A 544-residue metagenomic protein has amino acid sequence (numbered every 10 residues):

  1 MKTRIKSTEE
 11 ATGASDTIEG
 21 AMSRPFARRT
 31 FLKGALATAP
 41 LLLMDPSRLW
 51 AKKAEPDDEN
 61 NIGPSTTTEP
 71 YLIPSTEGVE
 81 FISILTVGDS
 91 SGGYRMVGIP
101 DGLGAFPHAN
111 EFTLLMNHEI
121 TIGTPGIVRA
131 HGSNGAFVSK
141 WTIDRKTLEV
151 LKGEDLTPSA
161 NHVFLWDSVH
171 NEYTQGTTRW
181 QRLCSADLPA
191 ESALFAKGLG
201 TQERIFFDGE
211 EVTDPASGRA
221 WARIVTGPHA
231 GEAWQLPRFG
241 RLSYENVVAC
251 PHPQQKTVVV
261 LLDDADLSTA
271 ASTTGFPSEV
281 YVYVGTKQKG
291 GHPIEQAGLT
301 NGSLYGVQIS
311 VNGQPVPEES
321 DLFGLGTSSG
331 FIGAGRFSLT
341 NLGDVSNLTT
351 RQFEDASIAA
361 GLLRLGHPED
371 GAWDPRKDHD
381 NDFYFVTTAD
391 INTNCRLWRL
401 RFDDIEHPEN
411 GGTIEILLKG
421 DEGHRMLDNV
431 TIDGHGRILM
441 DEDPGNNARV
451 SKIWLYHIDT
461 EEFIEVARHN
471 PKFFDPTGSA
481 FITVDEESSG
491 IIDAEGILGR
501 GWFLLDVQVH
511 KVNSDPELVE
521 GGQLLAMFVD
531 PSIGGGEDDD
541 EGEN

Functional and structural regions predicted by a protein language model:
M1-A27, A37-L41: N-terminal secretory signal peptides
K2-K6, K52-K53, D540: Polybasic, lysine/arginine-rich low-complexity segments
L41, K52-D538: Conserved small-residue
S47-W50: Sec/Tat signal peptide C-region and signal peptidase I cleavage site
G542-N544: Short, solvent-exposed mixed-charge patches
